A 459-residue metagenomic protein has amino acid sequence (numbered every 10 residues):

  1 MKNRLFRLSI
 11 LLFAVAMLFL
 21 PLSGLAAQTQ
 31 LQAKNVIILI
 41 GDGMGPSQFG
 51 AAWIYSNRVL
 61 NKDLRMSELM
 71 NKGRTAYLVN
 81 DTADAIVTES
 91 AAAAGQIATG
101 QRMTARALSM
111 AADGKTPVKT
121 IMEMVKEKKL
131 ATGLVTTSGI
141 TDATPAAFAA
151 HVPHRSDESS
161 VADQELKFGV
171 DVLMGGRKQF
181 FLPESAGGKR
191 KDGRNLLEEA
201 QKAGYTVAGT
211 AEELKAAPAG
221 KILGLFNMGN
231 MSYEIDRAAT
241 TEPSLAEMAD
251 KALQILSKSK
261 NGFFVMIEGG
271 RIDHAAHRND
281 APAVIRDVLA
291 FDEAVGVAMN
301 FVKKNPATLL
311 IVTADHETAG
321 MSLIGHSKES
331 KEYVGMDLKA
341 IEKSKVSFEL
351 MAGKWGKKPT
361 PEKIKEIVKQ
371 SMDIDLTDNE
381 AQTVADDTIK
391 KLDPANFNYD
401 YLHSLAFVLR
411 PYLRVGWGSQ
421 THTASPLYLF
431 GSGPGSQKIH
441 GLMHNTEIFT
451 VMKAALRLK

Functional and structural regions predicted by a protein language model:
M1-R7: Positively charged n-region of N-terminal signal peptides that target proteins for export
S9-P21: Bacterial N-terminal signal peptides
L22-A26: Sec/Tat signal peptide C-region and signal peptidase I cleavage site
Q32-V36, G43, S47-Q48, W53 (+1 more regions): Active-site-adjacent structural elements in enzyme catalytic domains
K34-N35, M44-F49, I54-G95, D142-K459: A post-motif C-terminal structural segment
A85, E89-A112: A glycine- and small-residue-enriched flexible loop/hinge segment at structural boundaries
R102-D163, G169-V170: Extracytoplasmic mature domains of secreted/periplasmic and thylakoid-lumen proteins
